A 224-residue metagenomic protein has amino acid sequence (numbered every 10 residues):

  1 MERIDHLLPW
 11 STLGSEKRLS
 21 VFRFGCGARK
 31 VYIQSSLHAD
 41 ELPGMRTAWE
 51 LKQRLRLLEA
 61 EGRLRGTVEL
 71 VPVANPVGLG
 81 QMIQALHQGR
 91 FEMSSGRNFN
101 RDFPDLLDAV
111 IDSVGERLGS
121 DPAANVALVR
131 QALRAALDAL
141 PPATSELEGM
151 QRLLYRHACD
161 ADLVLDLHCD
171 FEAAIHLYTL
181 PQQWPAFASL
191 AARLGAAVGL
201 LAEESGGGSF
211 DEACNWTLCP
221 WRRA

Functional and structural regions predicted by a protein language model:
M1-A224: Structured catalytic-domain cores with a bias toward divalent-metal coordination
